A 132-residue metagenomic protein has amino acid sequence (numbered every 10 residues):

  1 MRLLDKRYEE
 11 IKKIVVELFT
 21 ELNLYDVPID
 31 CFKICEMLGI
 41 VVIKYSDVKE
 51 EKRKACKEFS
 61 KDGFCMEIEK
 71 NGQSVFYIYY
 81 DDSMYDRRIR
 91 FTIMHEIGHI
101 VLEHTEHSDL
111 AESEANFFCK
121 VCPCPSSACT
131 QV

Functional and structural regions predicted by a protein language model:
M1-V132: Active-site hotspot residues in diverse enzymes, especially metal/ion-binding acidic/histidine motifs
